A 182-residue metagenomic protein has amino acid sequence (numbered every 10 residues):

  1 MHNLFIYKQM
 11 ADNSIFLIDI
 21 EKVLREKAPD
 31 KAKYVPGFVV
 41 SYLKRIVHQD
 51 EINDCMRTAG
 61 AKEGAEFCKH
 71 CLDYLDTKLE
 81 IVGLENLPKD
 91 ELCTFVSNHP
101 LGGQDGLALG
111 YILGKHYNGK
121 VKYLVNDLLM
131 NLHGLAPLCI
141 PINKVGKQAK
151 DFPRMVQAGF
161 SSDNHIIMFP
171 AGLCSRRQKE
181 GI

Functional and structural regions predicted by a protein language model:
M1-H2, V156: Generic low-polarity alpha-helical segments
N3-C93, G106-A108, N118, A136: Membrane-anchoring hydrophobic helices of lipid-metabolizing enzymes
Y74, K78-I182: Soluble catalytic domains of membrane acyltransferases
